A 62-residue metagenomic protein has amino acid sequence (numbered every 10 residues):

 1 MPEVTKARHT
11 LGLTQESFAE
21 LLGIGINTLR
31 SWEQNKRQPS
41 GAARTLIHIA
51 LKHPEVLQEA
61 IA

Functional and structural regions predicted by a protein language model:
M1-H9, Q58: A short, Lys/Arg-rich alpha-helix, primarily the initiator
A7, S17-E20: Short alpha-helical "recognition helix" segments of helix-turn-helix
F18-A19, L29-W32: Conserved hydrophobic/aromatic packing and binding residues within compact polymer-binding modules
G23, Q34: Residue-level detection of the helix-turn-helix DNA-binding "recognition helix"
K36-A42: Short, solvent-exposed alpha-helical "recognition" segments
A42-E59: DNA major-groove recognition helix of helix-turn-helix/homeodomain DNA-binding modules
